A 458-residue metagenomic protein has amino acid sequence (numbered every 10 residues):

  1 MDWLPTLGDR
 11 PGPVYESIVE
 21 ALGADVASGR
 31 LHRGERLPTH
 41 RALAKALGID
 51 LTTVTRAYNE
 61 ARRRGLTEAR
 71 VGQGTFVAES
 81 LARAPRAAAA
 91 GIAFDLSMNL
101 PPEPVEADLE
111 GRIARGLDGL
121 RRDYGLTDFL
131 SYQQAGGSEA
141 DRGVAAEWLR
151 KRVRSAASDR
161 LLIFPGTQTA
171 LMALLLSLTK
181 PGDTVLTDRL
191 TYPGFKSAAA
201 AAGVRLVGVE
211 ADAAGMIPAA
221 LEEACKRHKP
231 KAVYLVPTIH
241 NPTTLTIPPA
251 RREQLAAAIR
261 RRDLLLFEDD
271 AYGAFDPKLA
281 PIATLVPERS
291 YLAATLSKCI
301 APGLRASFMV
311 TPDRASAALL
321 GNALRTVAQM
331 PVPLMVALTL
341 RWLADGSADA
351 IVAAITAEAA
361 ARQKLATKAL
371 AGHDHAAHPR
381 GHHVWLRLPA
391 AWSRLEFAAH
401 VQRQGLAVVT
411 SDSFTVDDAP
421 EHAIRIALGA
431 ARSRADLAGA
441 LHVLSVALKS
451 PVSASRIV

Functional and structural regions predicted by a protein language model:
M1-R122, L130, D141, G321 (+9 more regions): N-terminal basic, amphipathic alpha-helical segments
T67, T184, R205, L265 (+1 more regions): Residue-level detector of anion-binding/catalytic polar loops
E68-R70, A293, D374-P379: Short beta-strand
D128-R262, G273-Y291, K449-R456: Conserved core of the PLP fold type I
Y291-T356, V452: Conserved core segment of the aminotransferase class I/II
V310, W385-R387, A427-G429: Short hydrophobic/aromatic beta-strand micro-patches that form the beta-sheet surface supporting nucleotide- or nucleic
T356-T367, D374-L388, F397-H400: Conserved glycine-rich beta-strand-loop-beta hairpin in the small C-terminal domain of fold type I
